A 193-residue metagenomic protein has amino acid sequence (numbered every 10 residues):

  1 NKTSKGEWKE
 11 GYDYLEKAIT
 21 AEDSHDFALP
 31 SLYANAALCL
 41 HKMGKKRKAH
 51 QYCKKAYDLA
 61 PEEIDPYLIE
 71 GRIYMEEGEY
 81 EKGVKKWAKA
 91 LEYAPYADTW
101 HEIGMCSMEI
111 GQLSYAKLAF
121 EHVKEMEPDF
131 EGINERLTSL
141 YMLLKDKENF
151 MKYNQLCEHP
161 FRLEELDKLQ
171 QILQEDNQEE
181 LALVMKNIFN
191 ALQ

Functional and structural regions predicted by a protein language model:
S4, K42, E76, E109-I110 (+2 more regions): Register position in tetratricopeptide repeats
G11, A49, G83, A116 (+2 more regions): Single-residue signature of alpha-solenoid repeat helices
D23, F27, P61, A94-P95 (+2 more regions): Short coil turns that delineate tetratricopeptide repeat
F27-S31, D65, D98-T99, G132 (+1 more regions): Start-of-helix register in tetratricopeptide repeats
